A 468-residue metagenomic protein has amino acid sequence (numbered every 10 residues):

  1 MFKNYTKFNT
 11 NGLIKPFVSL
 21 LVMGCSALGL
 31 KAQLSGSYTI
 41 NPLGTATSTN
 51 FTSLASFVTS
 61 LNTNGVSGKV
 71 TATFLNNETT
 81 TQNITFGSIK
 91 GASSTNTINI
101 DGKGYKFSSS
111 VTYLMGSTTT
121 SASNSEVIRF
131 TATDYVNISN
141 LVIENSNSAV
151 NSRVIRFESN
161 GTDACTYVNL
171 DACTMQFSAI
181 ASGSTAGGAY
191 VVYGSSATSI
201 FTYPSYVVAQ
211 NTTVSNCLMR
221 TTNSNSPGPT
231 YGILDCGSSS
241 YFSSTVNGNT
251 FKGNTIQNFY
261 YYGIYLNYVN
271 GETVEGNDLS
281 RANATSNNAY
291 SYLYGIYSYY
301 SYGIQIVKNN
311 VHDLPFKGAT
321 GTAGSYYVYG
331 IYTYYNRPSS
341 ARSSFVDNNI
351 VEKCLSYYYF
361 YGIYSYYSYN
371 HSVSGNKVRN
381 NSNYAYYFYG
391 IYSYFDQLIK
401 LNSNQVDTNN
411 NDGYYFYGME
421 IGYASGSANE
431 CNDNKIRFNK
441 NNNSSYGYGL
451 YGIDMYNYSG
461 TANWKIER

Functional and structural regions predicted by a protein language model:
M1-S35, Y265: Bacterial Sec-dependent N-terminal signal peptides
G36-F74, T81-T85: Acidic Gly/Asp/Thr-rich repetitive segments characteristic of extracellular carbohydrate-active and adhesion proteins
A55, N83-S88, M115-R129, S148-G161 (+10 more regions): Extracellular beta-strand/beta-solenoid scaffold signature
S60-G68, I89-G91, S205, F242-S243: Surface-exposed acidic, glycine-flexible loop patches that form ligand/cofactor-binding and adhesion interfaces
G65-V66, G91-S94, F130-T131, T162-D163 (+1 more regions): Extracellular/periplasmic catalytic domains that process cell-envelope and extracellular macromolecules
G68-V70, N96, D134, A462: Short coil/turn segments at beta-strand junctions that form active-site/ligand-binding loops
T79-Q82, G91-R153, F177-S184, T221-N223: Right-handed parallel beta-helix/beta-spiral solenoid domain characteristic of secreted/periplasmic
D101, D134-N145, C165-A179, T202-N223 (+10 more regions): Right-handed parallel beta-helix
